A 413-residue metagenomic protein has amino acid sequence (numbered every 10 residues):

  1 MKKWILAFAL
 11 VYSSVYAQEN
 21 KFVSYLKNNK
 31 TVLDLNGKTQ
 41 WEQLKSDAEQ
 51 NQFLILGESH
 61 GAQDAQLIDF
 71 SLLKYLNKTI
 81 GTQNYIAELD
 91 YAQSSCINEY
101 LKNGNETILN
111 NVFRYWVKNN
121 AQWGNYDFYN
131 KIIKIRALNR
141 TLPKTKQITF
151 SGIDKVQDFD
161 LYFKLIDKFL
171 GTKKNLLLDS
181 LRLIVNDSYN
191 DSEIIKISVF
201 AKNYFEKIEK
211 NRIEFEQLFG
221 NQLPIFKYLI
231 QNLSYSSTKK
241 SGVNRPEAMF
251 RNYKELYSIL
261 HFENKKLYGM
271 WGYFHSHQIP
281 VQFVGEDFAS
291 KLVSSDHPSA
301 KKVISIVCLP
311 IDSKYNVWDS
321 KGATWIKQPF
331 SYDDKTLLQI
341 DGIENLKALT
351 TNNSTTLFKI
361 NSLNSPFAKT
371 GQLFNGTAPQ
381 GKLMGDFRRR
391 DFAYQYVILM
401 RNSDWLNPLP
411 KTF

Functional and structural regions predicted by a protein language model:
M1-S24: Bacterial Sec-dependent N-terminal signal peptides
Y16-Q52, I108-L109, A137: N- or domain-start disorder-to-order transition segments that initiate the globular core
N20, L26-K27, S276-F413: C-terminal regions of proteins
T31-Q43, S71, E99, R251-I259 (+2 more regions): Alpha-helical scaffolding within the catalytic cores of extracellular/periplasmic polymer-degrading hydrolases
W41-I86, Y91-N98: An N-terminal structural lobe/cap that precedes and organizes the functional/catalytic core across diverse proteins
L54-L56, Q83-E88, T149-G152, K266-M270 (+2 more regions): Structural recognition of the beta-strand scaffold that forms the well-ordered cores of secreted hydrolase catalytic
S59-Q63, D90-S94, K155-F159, Y273-H277 (+2 more regions): Solvent-exposed loop/turn segments at secondary-structure junctions within structured extracellular/periplasmic domains
Y100-L256, H261, W271-Y273: A substrate-binding/cap region within the structured catalytic cores of diverse enzymes
